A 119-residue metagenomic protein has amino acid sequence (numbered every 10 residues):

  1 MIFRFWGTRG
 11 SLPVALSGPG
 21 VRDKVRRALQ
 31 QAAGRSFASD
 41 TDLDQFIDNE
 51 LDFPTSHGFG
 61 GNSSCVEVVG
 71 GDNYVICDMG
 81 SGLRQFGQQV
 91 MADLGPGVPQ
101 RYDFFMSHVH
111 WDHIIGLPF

Functional and structural regions predicted by a protein language model:
M1-D72: Zn-dependent metallo-beta-lactamase
Y74-I76, S81-F119: Active-site metal-binding motif and surrounding structural segment of the metallo-beta-lactamase
